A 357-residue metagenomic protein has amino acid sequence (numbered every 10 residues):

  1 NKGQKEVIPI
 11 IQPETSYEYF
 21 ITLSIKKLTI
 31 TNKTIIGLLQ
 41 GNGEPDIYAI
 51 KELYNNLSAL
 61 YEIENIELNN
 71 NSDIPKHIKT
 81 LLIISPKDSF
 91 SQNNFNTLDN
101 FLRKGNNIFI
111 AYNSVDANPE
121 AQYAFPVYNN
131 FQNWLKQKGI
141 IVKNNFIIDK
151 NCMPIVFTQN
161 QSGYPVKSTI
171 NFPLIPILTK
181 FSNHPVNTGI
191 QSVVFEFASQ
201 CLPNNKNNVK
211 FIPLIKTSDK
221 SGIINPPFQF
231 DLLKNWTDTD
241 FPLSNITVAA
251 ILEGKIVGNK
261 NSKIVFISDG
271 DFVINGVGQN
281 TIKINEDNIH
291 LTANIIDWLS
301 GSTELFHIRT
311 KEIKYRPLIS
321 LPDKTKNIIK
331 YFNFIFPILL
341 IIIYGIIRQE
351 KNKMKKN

Functional and structural regions predicted by a protein language model:
N1-N56, L60-Y61, E67-L68, S302-N357: Hydrophobic targeting/anchoring helices
I30, D46-E304: Acidic, S/T/G-rich, low-cysteine, solvent-exposed domains in lumenal/extracellular/periplasmic regions of secretory
